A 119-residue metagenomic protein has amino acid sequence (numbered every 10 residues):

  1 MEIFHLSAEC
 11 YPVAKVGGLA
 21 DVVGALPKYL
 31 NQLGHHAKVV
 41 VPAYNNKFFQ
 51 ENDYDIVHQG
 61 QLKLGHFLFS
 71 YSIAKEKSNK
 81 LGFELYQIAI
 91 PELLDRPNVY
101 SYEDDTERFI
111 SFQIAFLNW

Functional and structural regions predicted by a protein language model:
M1-W119: Catalytic cores of nucleotide-sugar-dependent glycosyltransferases that transfer UDP/GDP/TDP-activated
